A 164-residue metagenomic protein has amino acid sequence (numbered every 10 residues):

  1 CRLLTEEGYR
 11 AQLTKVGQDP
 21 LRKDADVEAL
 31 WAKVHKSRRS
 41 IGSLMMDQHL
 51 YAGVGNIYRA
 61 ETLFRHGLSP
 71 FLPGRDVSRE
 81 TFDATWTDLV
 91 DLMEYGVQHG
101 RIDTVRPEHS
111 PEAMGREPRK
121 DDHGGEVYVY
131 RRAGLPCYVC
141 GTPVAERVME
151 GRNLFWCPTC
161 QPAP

Functional and structural regions predicted by a protein language model:
C1-L68, P73-D76, E80, T85: Phosphate/anion-contacting hairpin/loop surfaces
L72-R131: A broadly conserved sequence feature marking short terminus-proximal activation segments in nucleic acid-centric
G134, L154: Residues immediately within or flanking Cys/His clusters that coordinate Zn2+ in small zinc-binding modules
C137-C140, C157-C160: Short cysteine-rich clusters marking metal-coordination/redox-active sites
V144-A145: Short functional micro-motifs and their immediate structural scaffolds
A163-P164: Short metal-binding segments enriched for Cys and/or His
